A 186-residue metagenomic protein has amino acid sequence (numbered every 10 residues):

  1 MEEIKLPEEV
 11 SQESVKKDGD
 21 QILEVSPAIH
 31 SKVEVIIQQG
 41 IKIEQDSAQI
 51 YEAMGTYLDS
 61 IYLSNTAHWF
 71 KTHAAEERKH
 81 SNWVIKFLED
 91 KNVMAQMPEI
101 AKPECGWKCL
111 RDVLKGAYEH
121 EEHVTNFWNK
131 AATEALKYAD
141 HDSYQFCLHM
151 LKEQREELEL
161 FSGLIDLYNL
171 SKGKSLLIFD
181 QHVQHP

Functional and structural regions predicted by a protein language model:
M1-P186: Iron-associated oxidoreductase/ferritin-like identity signal
